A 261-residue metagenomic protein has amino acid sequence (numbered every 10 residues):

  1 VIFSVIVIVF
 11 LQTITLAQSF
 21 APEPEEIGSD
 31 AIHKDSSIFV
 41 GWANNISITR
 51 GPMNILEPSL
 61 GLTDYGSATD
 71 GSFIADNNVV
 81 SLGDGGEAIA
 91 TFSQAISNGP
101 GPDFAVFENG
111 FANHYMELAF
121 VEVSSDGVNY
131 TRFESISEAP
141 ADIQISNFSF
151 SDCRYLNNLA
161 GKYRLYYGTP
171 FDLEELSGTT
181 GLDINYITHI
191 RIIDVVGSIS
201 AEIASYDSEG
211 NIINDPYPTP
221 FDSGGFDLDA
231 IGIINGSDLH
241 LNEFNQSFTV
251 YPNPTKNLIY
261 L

Functional and structural regions predicted by a protein language model:
V1-S19, L241: Bacterial Sec-dependent N-terminal signal peptides
Q18-A119, R132-G236: A domain-level signal for the mature, folded cores of soluble proteins
G127-N129, P254: Acidic, glycine-anchored loop motifs typical of Ca2+
N129-T131, Y186, S247-T249: Ser/Thr- (and often Asn-) enriched beta-sheet segments in non-cytosolic proteins
N242-L261: Surface-exposed, proline-anchored Ser/Thr-rich loop/turn motifs
